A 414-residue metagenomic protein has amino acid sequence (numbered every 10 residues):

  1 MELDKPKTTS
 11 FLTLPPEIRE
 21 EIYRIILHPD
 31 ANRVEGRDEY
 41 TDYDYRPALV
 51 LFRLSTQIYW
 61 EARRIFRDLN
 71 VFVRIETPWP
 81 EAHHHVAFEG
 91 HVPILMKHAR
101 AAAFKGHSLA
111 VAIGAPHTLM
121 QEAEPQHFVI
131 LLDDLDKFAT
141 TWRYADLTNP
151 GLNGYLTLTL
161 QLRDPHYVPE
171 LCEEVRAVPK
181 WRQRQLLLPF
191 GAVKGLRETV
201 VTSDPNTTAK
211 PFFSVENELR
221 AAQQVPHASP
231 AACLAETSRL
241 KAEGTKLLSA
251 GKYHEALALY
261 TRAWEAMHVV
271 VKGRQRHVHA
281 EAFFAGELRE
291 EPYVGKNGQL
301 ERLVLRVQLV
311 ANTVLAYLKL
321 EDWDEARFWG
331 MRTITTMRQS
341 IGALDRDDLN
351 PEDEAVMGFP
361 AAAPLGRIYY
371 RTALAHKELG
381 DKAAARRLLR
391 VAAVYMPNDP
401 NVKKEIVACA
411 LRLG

Functional and structural regions predicted by a protein language model:
M1-S108, K210-A222, V270-V307: Short, surface-exposed structural microsegments at secondary-structure boundaries
T41-V201: F-box-proximal linker/hinge
H227-P230, H268-L303, T336-A362: Flexible helix-coil transition and linker loops at the boundaries of alpha-helical arrays
P230-V269: Alpha-helical segment of the N-proximal tetratricopeptide repeat
L247, V310-T313, Y317, Y369 (+2 more regions): Residue at a conserved register position within TPR or TPR-like alpha-solenoid repeats
